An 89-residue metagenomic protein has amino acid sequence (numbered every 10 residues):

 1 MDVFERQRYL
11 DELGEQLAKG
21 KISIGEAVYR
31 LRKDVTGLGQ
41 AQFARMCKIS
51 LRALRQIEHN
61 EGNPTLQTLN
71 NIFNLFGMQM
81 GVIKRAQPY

Functional and structural regions predicted by a protein language model:
M1-E26, Q87-Y89: N-terminal flexible/basic segments that precede or flank functional cores
I22, K33-D34: Short amphipathic helical patch at the helix-1/turn junction of helix-turn-helix
E26, T36-G39, P64: Residue-level signal for the short linker/turn that defines the boundary of a DNA-recognition helix
Y29-R30, A41: Residues within the helices of the helix-turn-helix
R32-K33, A44, R55, F73: The alpha-helix within a helix-turn-helix
G37-A53: Short alpha-helical DNA-recognition segment
T65-I83: DNA major-groove recognition helix of helix-turn-helix/homeodomain DNA-binding modules
